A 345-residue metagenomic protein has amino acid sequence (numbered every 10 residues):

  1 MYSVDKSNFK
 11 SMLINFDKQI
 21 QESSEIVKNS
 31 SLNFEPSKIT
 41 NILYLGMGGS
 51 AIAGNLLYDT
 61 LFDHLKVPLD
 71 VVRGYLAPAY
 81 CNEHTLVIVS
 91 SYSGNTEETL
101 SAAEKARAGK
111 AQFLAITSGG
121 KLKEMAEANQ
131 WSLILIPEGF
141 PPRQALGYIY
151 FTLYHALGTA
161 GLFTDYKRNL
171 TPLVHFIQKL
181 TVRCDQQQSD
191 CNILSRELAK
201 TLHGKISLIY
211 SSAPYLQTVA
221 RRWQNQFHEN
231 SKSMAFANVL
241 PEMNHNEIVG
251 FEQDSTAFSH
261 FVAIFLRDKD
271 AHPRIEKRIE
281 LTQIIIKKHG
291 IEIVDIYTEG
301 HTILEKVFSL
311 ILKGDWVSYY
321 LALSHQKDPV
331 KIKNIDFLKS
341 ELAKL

Functional and structural regions predicted by a protein language model:
D5-N15, V27-S31, S37-T40, G158-F261 (+1 more regions): Active-site phosphate/pyrophosphate-binding segments
S7-P36, P78-E83, P172, V294-F308: Conserved, well-structured ligand/cofactor-binding cores
E22-N29, V67-R73, S189-N192: Short gly/ser/thr-rich secondary-structure transition/capping motifs
E25-V27, K66, A156-Y166, S231-K232 (+1 more regions): Short helix-capping/linker segments at secondary-structure and domain boundaries
P36-V182, K200, D268-A271, E276 (+1 more regions): Glycine-rich phosphate-binding loops that contact phosphosugars or nucleotide phosphates
V71-G74, S233-N244, E292-H301: A generic structural motif
V249-K333: C-terminal active-site/capping subdomain that shapes the small-molecule cofactor and substrate pocket of enzyme
D328-L345: C-terminal helix-rich "cap/oligomerization" subdomain common to oxidoreductases
